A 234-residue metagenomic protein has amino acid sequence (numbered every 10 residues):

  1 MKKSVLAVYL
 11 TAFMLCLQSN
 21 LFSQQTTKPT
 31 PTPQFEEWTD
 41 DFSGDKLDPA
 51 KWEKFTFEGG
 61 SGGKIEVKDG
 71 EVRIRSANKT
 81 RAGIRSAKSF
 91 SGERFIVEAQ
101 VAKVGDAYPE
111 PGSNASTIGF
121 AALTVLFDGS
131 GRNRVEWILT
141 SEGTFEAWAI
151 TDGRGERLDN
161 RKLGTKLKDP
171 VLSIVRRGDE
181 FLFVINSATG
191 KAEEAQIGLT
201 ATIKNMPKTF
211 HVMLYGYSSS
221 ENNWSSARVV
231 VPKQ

Functional and structural regions predicted by a protein language model:
M1-Y9: Bacterial N-terminal signal peptides that target proteins for export
V8-Q18: Bacterial N-terminal signal peptides
T26-K54: Extracellular carbohydrate-recognition regions
G62-R81: Short carbohydrate-recognition loop motifs
R75-F145: Secretory/extracellular carbohydrate-interaction modules and structurally similar beta-sandwich "look-alikes"
A149-V171: Short, aromatic/His-centered strand-loop micro-motif at the edge of beta-sheets
K168-L182, S187: Localized edge beta-strand/strand-to-loop motifs within extracellular or lumenal beta-rich domains
Q196-N223: Flexible glycan-contacting loops in extracellular carbohydrate-active proteins
